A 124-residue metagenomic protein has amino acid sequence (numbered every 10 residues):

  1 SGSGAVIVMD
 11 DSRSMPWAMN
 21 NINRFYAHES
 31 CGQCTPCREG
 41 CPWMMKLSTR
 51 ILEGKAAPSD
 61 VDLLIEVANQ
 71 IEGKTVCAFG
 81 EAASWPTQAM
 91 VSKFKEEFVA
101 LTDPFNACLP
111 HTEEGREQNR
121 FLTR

Functional and structural regions predicted by a protein language model:
S1-R124: Redox cofactor-anchoring modules in respiratory/redox and cofactor-processing assemblies
